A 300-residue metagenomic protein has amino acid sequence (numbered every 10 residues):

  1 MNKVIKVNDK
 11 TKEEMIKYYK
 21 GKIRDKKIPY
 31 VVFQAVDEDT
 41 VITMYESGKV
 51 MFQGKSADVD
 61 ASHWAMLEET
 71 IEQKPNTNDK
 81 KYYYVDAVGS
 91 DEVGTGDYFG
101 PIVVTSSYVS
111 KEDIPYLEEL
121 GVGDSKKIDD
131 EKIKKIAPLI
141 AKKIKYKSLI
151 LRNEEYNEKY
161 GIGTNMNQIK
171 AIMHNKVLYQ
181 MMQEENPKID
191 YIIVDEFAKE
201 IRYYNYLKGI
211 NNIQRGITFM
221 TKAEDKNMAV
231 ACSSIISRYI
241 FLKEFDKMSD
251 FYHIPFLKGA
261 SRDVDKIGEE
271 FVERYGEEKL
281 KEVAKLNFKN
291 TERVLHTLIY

Functional and structural regions predicted by a protein language model:
M1-Y300: RNase H-like, Mg2+-dependent phosphodiesterase core, and more generally RNA phosphate-backbone-engaging helix-loop
